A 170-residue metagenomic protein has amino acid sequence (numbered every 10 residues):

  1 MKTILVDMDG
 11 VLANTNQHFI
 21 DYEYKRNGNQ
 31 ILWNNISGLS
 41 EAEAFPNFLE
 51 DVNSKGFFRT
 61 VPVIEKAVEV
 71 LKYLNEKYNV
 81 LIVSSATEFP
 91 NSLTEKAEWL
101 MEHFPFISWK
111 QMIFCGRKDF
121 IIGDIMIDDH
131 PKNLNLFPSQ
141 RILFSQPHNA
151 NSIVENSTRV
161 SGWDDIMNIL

Functional and structural regions predicted by a protein language model:
M1-E50: Active-site neighborhood of HAD-like aspartate-dependent phosphohydrolases
E50-G56: Short glycine/proline- and acidic residue-enriched helix-loop micro-motifs that form flexible lids or anion-recognition
F58, P62, A67-K96, L100: Substrate-recognition element of Asp-dependent hydrolases with the DxDx(T/V) motif
N79-L81, I125, I142: A structural signal for isolated positions on well-ordered beta-strands in alpha/beta enzyme cores
V83-L136: Substrate-recognition "cap/lid" segment bordering the active-site pocket of phosphatases
I113-F114, S157-D165: Short acidic-hydrophobic, aromatic-tinged amphipathic segments that line or gate anion-handling sites
R117-I122, N149-N151, D164-N168: A short acidic, often aromatic-flanked loop/helix-cap motif at beta-alpha or helix-coil junctions that lines enzyme
I127-S161: Acidic, Mg2+-coordinating phosphoryl-transfer loop and its flanking beta/alpha structural elements, shared across
